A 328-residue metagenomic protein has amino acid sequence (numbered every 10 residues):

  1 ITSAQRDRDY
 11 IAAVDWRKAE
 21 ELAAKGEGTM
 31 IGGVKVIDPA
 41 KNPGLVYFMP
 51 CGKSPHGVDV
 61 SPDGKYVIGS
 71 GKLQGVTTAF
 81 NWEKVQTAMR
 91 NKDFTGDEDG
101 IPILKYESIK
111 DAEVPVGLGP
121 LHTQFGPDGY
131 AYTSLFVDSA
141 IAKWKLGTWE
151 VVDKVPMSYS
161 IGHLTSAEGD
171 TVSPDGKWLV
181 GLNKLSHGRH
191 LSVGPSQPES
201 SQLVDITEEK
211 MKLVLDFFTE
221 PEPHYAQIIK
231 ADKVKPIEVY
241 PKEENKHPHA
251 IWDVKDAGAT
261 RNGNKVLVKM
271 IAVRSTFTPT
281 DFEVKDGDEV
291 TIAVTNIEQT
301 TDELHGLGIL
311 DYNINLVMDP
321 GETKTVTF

Functional and structural regions predicted by a protein language model:
I1-T260, K265-L267, D302, T327: Predominantly soluble domains enriched in secretory-pathway, periplasmic, or organellar proteins
P248-F328: Extracytoplasmic copper-binding redox domains, predominantly the cupredoxin/blue-copper superfamily
